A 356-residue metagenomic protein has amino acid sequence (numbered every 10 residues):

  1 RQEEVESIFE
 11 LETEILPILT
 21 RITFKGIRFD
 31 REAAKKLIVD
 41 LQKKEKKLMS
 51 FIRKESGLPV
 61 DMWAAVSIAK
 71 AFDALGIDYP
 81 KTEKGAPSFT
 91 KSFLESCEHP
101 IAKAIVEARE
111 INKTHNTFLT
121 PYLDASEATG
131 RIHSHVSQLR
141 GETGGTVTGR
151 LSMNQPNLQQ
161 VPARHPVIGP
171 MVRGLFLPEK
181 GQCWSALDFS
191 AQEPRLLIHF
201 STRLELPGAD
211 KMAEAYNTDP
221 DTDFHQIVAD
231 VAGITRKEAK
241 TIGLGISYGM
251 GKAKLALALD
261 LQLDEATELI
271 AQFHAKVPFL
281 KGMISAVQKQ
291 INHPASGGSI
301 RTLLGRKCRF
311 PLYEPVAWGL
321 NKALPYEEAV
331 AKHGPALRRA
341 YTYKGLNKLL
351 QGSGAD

Functional and structural regions predicted by a protein language model:
R1-D356: Conserved catalytic core of nucleotide polymerization and phosphodiester-bond processing enzymes
